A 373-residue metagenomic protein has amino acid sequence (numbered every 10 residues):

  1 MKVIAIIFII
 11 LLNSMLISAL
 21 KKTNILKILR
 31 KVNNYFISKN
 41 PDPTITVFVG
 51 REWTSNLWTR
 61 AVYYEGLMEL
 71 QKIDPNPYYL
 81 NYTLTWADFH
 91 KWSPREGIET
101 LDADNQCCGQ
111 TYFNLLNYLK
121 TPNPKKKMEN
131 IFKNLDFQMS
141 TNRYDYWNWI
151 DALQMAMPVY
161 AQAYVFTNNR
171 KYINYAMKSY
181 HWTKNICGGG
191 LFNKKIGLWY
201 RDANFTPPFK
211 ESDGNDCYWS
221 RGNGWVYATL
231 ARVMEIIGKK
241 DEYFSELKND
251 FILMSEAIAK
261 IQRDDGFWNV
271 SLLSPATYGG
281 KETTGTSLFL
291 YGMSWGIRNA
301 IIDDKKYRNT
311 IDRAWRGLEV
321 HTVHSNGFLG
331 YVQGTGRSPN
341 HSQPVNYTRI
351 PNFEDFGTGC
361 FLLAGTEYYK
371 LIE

Functional and structural regions predicted by a protein language model:
K2-A19: Cleavable N-terminal signal peptides of Sec/SRP-targeted secreted and luminal proteins
L20-A61, M68-E69, I73-G109, L115-K127 (+3 more regions): CBM-like carbohydrate-recognition segments
K27, K31-Y35, N142-Y146, K195 (+2 more regions): Surface loop/turn signatures of beta-propeller and other carbohydrate-active proteins
P41, P75, K91-R95, K120 (+7 more regions): Helix-capping and short linker residues that terminate individual alpha-solenoid repeat units
T44-I45, N142-Y144, G214: Alpha-helical scaffolding within the catalytic cores of extracellular/periplasmic polymer-degrading hydrolases
P124-Y160: Asp-box/WD-like beta-propeller blade repeats and closely related beta-sheet repeat scaffolds
I150-D151, A161-L272, G279-L290, I302-G336 (+4 more regions): Extended ligand-binding clefts on enzyme/binding-domain cores
